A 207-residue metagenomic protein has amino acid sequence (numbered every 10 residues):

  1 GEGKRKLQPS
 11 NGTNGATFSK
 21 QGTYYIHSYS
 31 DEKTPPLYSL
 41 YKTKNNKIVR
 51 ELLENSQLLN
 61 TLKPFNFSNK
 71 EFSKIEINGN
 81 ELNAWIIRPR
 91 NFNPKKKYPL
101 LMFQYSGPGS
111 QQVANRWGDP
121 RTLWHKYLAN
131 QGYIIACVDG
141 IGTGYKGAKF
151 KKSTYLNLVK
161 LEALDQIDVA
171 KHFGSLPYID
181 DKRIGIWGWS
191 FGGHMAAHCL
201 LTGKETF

Functional and structural regions predicted by a protein language model:
K4-R5: A short helix->beta-strand "capping" segment at the edge of beta-propeller domains
Q8, T13-F207: Serine-hydrolase catalytic core recognition
